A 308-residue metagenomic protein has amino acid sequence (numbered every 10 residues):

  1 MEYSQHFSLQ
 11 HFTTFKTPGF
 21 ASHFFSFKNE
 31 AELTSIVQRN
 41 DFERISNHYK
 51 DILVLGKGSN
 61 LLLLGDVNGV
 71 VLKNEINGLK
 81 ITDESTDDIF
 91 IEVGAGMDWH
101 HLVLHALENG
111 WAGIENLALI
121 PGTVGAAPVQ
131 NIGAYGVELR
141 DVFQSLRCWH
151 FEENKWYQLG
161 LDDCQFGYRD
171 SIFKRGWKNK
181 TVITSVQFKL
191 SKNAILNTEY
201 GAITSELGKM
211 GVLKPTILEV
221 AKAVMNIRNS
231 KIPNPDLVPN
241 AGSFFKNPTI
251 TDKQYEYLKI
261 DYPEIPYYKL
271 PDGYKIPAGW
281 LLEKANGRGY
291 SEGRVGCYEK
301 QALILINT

Functional and structural regions predicted by a protein language model:
M1-L146, H150-E152: Anion-binding (especially nucleotide phosphate/pyrophosphate-binding) glycine-rich loop and adjoining beta-alpha core
Y3-T17, L61, Y157-I306: Phosphate/pyrophosphate- and phosphate-bearing ligand-binding catalytic cores of soluble enzymes
S26, I306-T308: Short hydrophobic/aromatic beta-strand micro-patches that form the beta-sheet surface supporting nucleotide- or nucleic
